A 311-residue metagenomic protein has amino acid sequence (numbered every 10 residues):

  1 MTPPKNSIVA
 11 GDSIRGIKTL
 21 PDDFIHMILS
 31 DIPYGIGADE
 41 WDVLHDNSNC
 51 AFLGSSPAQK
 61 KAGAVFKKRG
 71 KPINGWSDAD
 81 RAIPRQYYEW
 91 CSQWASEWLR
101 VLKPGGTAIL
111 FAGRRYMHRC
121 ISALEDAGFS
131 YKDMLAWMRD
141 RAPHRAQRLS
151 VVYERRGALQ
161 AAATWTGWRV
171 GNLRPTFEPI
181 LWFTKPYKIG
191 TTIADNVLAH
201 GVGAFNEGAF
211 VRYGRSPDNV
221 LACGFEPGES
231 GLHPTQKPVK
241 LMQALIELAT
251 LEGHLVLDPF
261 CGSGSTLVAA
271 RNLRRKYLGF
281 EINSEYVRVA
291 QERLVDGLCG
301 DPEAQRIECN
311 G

Functional and structural regions predicted by a protein language model:
T2-G311: Core catalytic lobe of class I
